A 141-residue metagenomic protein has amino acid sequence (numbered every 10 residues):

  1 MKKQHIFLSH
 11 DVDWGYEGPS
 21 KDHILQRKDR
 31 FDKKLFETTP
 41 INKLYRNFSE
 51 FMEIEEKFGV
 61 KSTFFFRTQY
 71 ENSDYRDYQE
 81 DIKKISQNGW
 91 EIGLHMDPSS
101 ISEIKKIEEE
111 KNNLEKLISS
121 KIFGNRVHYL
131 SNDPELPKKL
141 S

Functional and structural regions predicted by a protein language model:
M1-S141: Catalytic alpha-helical scaffold of carbohydrate-active enzymes acting on polysaccharides/glycoconjugates
